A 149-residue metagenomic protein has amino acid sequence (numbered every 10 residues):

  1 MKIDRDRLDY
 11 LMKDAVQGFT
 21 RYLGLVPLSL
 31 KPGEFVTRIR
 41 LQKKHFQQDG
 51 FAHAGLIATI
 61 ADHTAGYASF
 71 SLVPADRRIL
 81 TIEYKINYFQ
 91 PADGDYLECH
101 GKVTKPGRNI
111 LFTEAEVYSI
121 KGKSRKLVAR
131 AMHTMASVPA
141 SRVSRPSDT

Functional and structural regions predicted by a protein language model:
M1-T149: Terminal targeting signals and extreme-terminal segments of soluble enzymes
